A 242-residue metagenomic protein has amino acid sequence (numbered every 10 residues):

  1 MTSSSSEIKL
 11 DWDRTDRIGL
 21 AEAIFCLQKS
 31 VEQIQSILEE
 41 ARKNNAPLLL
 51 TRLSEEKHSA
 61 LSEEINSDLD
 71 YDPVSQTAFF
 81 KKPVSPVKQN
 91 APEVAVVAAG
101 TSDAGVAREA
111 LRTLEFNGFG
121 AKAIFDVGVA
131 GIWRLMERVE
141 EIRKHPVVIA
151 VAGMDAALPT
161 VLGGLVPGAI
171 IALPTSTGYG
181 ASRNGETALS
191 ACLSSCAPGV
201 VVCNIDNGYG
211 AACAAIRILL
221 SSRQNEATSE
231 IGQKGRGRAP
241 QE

Functional and structural regions predicted by a protein language model:
M1-D70: Long amphipathic alpha-helical segments
A23-I24, L49, E93-A99, V148-A150 (+1 more regions): Short glycine-rich or small-residue beta-strand-to-loop segments that form or flank ligand, phosphate, metal/Fe-S
I34, D103-R108, I132-W133, A152-L162 (+2 more regions): Short glycine/serine/threonine-rich phosphate/pyrophosphate-binding segments that cradle anionic phosphate groups
T77-F79, G120-K144, E186-T187, C203: Glycine-rich oxoanion-binding loops at beta->alpha junctions
Q89-W133: Glycine-rich phosphate/diphosphate-binding loop of Rossmann-like nucleotide-binding domains
A98, T177, A181-E226, E242: C-terminal binding/interaction regions
E137-T175: Glycine-rich phosphate-binding loop
